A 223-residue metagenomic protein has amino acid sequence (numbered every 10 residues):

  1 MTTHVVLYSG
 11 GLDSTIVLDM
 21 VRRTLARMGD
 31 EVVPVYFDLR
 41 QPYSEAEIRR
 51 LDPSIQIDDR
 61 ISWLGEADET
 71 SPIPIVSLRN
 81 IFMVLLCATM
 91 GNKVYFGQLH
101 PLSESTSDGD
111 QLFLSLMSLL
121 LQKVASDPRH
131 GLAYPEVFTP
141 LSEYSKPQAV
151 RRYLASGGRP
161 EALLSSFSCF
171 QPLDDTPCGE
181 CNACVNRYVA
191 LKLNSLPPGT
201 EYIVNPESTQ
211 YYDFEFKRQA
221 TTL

Functional and structural regions predicted by a protein language model:
M1-R159, C184: ATP-dependent adenylation/nucleotidyltransferase module used to activate substrates
T2-V6, D58-L64, S71-I75, A133 (+1 more regions): ATP/NTP-dependent adenylation/nucleotidyl-transfer catalytic domains that generate, transfer, or process NMP-activated
